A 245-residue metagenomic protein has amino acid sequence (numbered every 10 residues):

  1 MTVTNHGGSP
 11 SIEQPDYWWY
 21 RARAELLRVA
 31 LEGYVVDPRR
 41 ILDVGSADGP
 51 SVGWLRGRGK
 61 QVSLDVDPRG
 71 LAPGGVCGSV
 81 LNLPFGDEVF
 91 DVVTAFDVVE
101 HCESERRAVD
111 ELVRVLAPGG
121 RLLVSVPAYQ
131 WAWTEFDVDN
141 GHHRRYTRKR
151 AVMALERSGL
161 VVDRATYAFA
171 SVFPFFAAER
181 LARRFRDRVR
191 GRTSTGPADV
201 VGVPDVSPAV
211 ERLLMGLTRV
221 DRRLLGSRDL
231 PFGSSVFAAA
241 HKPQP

Functional and structural regions predicted by a protein language model:
M1-E88, V92-F96, R107-V109, P204-P208 (+2 more regions): Conserved N-terminal segment of class I S-adenosyl-L-methionine
D16, A30, F175-P245: A C-terminal cap/extension of S-adenosyl-L-methionine-dependent methyltransferases that defines the acceptor-substrate
V52, C102-R106, V126: A structural helix-start
D97-H101: A short His-aromatic
R106-R121: A short glycine-rich, Lys/Arg-flanked "PGG" loop and its adjoining helix->strand segment in the class I
L122-R144, R148-M153: Short, glycine-/aromatic-enriched active-site segment of Class I SAM-dependent methyltransferases
L160-A170: Conserved S-adenosyl-L-methionine
